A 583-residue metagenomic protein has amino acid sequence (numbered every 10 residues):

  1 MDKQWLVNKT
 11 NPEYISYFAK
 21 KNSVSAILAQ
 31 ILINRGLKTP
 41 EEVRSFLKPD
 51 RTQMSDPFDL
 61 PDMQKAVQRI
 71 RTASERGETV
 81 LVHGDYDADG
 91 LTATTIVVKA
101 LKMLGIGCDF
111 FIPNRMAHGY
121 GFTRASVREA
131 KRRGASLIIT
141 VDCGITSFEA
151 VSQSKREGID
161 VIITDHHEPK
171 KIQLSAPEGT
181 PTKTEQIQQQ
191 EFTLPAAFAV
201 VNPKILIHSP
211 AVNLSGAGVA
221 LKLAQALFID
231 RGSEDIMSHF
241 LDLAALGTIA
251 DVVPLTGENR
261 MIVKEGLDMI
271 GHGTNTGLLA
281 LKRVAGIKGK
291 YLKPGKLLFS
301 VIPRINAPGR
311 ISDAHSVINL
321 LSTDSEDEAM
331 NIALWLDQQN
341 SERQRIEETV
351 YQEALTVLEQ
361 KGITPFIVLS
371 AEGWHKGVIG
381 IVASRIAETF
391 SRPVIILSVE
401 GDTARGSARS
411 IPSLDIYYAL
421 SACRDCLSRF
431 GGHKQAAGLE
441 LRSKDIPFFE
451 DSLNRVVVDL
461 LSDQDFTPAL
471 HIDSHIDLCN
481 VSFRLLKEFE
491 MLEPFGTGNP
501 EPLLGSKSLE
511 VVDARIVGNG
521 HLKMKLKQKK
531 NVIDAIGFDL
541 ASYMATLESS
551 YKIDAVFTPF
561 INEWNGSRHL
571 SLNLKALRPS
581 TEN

Functional and structural regions predicted by a protein language model:
D2, N8-L137, E157-G158, Q173-E178 (+8 more regions): Hydrophobic helix-and-loop "lid/oligomerization" segment in the mid-to-C-terminal part of catalytic domains
R71-T72, Q188-N202, L526-N531: Acidic-glycine-rich active-site phosphate/pyrophosphate-binding loop
R128-L174, E191-A217, L221-D230, H239 (+1 more regions): Active-site cavity-forming subdomains of large catalytic enzyme subunits
A404, A437, G520-M524, R568-L570: Short beta-strand micro-motifs in enzyme catalytic cores
D445-E450, Y543, S549-N583: OB-fold single-stranded nucleic acid-binding module
S474-I533: Accessory interdomain/linker segments of ATP-dependent helicases and helicase-like nucleic-acid enzymes that mediate
I476-L478, E493, D539, P559-I561 (+1 more regions): Beta-strand elements of well-folded, non-transmembrane domains
K530-T546: Beta-strand/loop nucleic-acid-binding surfaces
